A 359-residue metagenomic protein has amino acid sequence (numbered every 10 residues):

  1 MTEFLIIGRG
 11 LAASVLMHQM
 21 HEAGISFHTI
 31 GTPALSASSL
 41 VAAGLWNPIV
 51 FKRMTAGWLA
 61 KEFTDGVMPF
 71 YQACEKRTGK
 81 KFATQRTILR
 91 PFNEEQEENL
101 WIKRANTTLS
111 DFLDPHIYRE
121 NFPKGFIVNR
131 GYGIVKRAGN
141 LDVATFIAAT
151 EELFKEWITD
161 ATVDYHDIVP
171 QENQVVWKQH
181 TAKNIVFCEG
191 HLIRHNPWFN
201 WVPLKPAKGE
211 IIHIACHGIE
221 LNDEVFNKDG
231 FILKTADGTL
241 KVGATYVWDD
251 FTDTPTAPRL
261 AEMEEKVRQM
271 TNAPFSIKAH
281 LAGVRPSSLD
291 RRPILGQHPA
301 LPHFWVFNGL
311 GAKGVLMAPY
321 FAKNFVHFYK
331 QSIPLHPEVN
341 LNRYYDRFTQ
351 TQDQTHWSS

Functional and structural regions predicted by a protein language model:
F4-I6, F27, L240: Conserved hydrophobic helix-helix packing surfaces used for dimerization/oligomerization
L5-I7, H180-L192, A322: Short hydrophobic core segments
G10-A23, L45, K81-F82, E189-P302: Active-site substrate-recognition segment that forms the wall of the catalytic cavity or substrate channel
H21-L40: Glycine-rich FAD pyrophosphate-binding loop
G44-G125: Dinucleotide-binding Rossmann-like beta1-alpha1 core, especially the glycine-rich loop that anchors the ADP
K52, K80-R90, P115-E152, W157-Q171 (+3 more regions): Helix-loop-beta segment of a Rossmann-like dinucleotide-binding subdomain
M54-G66, G133-A149, T254-R259, L316: Short beta-strand to alpha-helix junction loop
S276-S359: C-terminal catalytic lobe of FAD-dependent flavoproteins
